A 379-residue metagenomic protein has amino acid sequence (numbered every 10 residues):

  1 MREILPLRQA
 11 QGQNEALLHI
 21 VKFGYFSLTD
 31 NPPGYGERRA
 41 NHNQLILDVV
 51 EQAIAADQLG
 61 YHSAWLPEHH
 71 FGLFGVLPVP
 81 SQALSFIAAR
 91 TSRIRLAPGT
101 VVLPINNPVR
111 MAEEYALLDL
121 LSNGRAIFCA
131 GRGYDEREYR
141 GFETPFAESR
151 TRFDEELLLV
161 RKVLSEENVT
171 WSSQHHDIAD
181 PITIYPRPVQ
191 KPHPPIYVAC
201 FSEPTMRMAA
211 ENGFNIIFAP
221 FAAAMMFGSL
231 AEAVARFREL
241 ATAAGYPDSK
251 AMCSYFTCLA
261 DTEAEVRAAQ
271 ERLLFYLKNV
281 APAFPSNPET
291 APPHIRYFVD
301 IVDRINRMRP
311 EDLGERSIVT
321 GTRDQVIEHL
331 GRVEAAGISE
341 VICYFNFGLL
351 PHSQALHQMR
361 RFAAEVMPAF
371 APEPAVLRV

Functional and structural regions predicted by a protein language model:
M1-H19: Intrinsic disorder/low-complexity segments
A16-L96, H193-P194, L377-V379: N-terminal beta1-alpha1-beta2 module of alpha/beta enzyme domains
H19-I20, Y35, N107-N215, G228-A235 (+2 more regions): Internal, glycine-rich beta/alpha segment that forms the wall or movable "lid" of small-molecule/cofactor binding
F23, G60, E68, I87 (+9 more regions): Conserved, mostly hydrophobic/aromatic
F23-Y25, A64-L66, L96-P98, A126-A130 (+4 more regions): Hydrophobic faces of well-ordered beta-strands that scaffold small-molecule active sites in alpha/beta enzyme cores
P32-I46, V101-V109, Q190-C200, C258-A260 (+1 more regions): Active-site mouth loops of central-metabolism enzymes
S63-A83, I87, V102, P220-F227 (+1 more regions): Glycine-rich, proline-tolerant flexible connector loops at the mouths of alpha/beta enzymes
R150-Y185, M225-I338, A371-R378: An alpha-helical appendage that flanks or caps ligand/catalytic pockets
